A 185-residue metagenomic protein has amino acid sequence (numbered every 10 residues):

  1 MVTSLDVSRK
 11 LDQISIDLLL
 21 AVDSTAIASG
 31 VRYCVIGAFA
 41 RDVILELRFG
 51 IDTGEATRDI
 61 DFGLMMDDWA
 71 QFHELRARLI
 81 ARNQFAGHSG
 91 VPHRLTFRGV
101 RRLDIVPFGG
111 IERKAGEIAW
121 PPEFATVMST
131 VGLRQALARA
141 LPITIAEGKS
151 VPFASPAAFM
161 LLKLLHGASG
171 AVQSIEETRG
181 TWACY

Functional and structural regions predicted by a protein language model:
M1-Y185: Compositionally biased terminal segments of proteins
